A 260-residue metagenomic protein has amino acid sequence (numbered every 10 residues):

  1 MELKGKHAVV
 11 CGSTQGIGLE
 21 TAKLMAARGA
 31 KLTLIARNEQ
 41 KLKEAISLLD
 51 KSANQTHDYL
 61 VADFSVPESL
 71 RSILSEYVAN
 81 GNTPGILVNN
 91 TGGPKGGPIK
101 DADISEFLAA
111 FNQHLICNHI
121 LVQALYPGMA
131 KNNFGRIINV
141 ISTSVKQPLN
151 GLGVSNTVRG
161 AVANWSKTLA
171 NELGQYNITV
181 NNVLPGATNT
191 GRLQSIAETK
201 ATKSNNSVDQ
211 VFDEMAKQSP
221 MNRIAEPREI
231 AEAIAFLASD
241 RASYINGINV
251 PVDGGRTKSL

Functional and structural regions predicted by a protein language model:
H7, T14-G16: Conserved glycine-rich cofactor-binding loop
N90-K95, G255: Conserved NAD(P)H cofactor-binding loop of Rossmann-fold oxidoreductase domains
P98-I99, D103-F111, I137, M215: Substrate-binding pocket helix/loop in short-chain dehydrogenase/reductase
P127, N171-E172, S243: Alpha-helical segment proximal to the catalytic Tyr-Lys
I138-V162, S166-Q175, A187-T188: Catalytic loop of short-chain dehydrogenase/reductase
G174, T179, I245-G247: Short, small/polar-rich loop/turn modules that mediate ligand/substrate recognition or access, typified
M221-V252, T257: C-terminal substrate-recognition "lid" of short-chain dehydrogenase/reductases
